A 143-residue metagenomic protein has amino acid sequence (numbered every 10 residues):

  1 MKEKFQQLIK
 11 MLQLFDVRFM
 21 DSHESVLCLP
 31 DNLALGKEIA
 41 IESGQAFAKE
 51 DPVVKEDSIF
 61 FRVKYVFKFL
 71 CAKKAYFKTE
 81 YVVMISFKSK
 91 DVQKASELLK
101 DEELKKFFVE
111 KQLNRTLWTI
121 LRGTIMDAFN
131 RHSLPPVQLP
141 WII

Functional and structural regions predicted by a protein language model:
M1-Q112, T116, G123, D127-I143: N-terminal intrinsically disordered, cationic/polar leader segments that include organellar targeting peptides
